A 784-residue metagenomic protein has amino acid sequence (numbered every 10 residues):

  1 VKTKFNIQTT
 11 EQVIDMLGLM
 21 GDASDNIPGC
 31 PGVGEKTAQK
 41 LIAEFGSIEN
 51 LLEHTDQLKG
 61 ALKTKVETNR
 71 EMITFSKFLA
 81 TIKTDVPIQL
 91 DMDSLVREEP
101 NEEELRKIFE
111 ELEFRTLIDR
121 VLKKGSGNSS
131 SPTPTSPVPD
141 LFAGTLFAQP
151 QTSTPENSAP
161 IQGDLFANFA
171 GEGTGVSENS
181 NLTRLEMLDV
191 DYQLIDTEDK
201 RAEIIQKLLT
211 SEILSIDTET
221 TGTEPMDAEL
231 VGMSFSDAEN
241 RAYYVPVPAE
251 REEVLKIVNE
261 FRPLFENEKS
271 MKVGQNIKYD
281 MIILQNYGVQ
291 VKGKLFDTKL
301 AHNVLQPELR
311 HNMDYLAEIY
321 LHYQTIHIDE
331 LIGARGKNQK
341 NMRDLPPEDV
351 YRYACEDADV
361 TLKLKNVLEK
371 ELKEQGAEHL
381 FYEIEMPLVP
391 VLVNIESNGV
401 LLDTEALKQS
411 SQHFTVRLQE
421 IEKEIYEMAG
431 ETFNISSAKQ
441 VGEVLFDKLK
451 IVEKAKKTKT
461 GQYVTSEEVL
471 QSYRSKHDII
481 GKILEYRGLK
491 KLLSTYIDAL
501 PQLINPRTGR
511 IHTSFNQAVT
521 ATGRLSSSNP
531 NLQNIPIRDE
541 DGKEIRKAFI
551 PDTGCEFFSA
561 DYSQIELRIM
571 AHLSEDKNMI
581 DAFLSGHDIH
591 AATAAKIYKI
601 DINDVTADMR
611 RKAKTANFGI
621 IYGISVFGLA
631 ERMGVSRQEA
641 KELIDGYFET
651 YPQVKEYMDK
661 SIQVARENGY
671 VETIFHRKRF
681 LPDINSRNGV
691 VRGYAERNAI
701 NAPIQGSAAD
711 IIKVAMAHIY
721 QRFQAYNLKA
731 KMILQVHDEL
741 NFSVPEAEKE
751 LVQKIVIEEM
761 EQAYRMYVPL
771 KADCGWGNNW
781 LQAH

Functional and structural regions predicted by a protein language model:
V1, Q290-Q306, Y320, G586-H590: Conserved beta-strand -> loop -> alpha-helix junction used to position metal-binding or nucleic-acid-contacting
V1-I88, E318-Y320: Extended two-metal-dependent nuclease catalytic cores across DNA- and RNA-processing enzymes
V1-S24, E318-D349, A358, L362 (+1 more regions): A short, charged helix-loop
N69-P248, K292, E308, L316 (+11 more regions): Conserved "right-hand" nucleotidyltransferase catalytic core of DNA-directed polymerases
I195, D237-G274: Nucleic-acid-processing active sites and adjacent nucleic-acid-binding tracks, predominantly divalent metal-dependent
K340-R343, S397, V452, N505-T508 (+5 more regions): Conserved catalytic core of nucleic-acid polymerases
L372-I384, L388, I711, A715-V736 (+1 more regions): Active-site palm subdomain of RNA-directed nucleic acid polymerases
V416, E420-K423, E427-G481, E649-N701 (+1 more regions): C-terminal polymerase-core module
